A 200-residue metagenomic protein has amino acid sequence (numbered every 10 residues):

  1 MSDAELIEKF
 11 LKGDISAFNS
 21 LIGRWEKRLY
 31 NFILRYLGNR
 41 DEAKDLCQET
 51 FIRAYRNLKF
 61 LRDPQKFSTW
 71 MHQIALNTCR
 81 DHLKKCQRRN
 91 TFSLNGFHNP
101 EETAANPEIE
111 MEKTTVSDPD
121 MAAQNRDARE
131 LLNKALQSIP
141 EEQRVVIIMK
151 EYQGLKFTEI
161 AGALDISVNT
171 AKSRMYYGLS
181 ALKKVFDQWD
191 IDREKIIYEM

Functional and structural regions predicted by a protein language model:
M1-R28, R35, D120, Q137 (+1 more regions): N-terminal module of bacterial RNA polymerase sigma factors
A4, N133-T170: Helix-turn-helix DNA-binding module
K9, N90-H98, L131, S138 (+3 more regions): C-terminal edge and immediately downstream basic/flexible tail or linker adjoining helix-turn-helix-like DNA-binding
L11-K12, F51-K66, K85-C86: Sigma70-family region 2
L11-S20, Y30-E49, L61, A163 (+2 more regions): Short, charged helix-capping/linker segments at alpha-helix termini
N31, D45-I52, K66-N77: Structural recognition of an alpha-helix C-terminal capping motif at a helix-to-coil junction
K59-D63, L76-L94: Arg/Lys-rich amphipathic alpha helix in sigma70-family domain 2
P100-K134: Acidic, proline/glycine-rich intrinsically disordered inter-domain spacer in sigma factors
